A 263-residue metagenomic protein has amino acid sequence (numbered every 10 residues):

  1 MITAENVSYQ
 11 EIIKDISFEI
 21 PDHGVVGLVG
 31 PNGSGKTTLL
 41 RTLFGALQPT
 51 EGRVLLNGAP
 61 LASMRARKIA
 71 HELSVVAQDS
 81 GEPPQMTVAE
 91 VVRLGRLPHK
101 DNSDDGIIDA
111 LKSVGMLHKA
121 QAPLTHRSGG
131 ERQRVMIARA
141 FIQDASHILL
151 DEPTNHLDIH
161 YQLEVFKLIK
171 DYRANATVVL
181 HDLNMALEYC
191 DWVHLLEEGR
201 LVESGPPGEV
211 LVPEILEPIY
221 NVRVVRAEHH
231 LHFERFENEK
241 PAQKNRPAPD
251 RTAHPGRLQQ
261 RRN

Functional and structural regions predicted by a protein language model:
V29-P31: The feature captures the beta-strand-to-loop junction immediately N-terminal to the Walker
F44: Helix-to-loop junction immediately C-terminal to a conserved catalytic motif
G52-P60, I69: Conserved ABC transporter NBD signature motif
D104-K119: Conserved ABC ATPase "signature" region
P123-R127, E131: Conserved ABC ATPase signature
I148-E152, L157: Catalytic Walker B motif of ABC-type/P-loop ATPase nucleotide-binding domains
E217-N263: ABC ATPase nucleotide-binding domains
